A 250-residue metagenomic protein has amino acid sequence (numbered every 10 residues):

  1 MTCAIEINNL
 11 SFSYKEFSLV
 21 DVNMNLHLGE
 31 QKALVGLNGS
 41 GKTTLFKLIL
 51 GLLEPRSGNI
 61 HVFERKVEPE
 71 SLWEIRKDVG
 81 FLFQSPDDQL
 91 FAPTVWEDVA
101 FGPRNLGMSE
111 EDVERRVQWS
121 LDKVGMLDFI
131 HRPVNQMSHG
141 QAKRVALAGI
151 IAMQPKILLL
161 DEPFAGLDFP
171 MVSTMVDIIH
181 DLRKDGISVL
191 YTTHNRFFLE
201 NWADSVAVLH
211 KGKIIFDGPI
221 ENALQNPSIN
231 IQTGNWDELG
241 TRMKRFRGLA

Functional and structural regions predicted by a protein language model:
L50: Helix-to-loop junction immediately C-terminal to a conserved catalytic motif
E111-F129: Conserved ABC ATPase "signature" region
P133-M137: Conserved ABC ATPase signature
L158-D161: Catalytic Walker B motif of ABC-type/P-loop ATPase nucleotide-binding domains
T193-H194: H-loop/switch region of ABC-family ATPase nucleotide-binding domains
E221, Q225-A250: ABC ATPase nucleotide-binding domains
